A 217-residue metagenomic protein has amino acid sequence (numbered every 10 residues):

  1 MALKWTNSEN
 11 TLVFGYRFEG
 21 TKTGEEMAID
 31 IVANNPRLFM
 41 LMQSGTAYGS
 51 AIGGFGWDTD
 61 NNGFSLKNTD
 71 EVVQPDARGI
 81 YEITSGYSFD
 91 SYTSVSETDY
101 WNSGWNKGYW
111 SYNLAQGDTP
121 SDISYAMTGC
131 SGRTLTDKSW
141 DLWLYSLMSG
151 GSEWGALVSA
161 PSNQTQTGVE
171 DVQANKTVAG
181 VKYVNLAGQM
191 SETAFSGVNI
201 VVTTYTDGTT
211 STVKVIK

Functional and structural regions predicted by a protein language model:
M1-Q166: Ubiquitin-like/PB1-type beta-grasp interaction modules and other compact soluble beta-rich domains
K4-T6, A115, V184, V202-T206: A generic structural motif
M127, K176-A179, F195-G197: Short, small/polar residue-rich loop motifs at catalytic or cofactor-binding pockets
R133, E192-T193: Residue "hotspots" at secondary-structure boundaries inside conserved domains
Q164-M190: Residue-level detector of functionally pivotal "anchor" positions at catalytic/ligand-binding pockets or at interdomain
I200-K217: C-terminal tail/sorting-segment detector
